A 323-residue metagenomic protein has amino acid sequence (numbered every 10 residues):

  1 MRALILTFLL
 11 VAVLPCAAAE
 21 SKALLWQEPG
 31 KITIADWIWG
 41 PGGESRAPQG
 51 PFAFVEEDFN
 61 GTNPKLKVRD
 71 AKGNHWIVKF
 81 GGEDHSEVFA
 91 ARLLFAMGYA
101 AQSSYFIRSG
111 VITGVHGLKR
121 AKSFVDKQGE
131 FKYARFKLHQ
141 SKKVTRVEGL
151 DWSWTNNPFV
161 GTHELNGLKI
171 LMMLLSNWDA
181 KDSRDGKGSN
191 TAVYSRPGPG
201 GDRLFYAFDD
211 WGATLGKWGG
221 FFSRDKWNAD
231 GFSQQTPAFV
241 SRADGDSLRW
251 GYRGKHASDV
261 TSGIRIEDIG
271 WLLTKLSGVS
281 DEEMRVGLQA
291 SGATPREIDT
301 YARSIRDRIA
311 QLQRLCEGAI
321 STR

Functional and structural regions predicted by a protein language model:
M1-L4: Positively charged n-region of N-terminal signal peptides that target proteins for export
F8-V13, A17-E56, D70, G278-R323: Regulatory N- and C-terminal appendages and interdomain linkers associated with kinase/kinase-like NTP transferase
P41-D151: Conserved ATP-binding subdomain of kinase catalytic cores across diverse folds
N60, G82-S86, F159-N166, V260-I264 (+3 more regions): Extracytoplasmic/periplasmic, Sec-exported soluble proteins
K65, E87, A91, L168-L171 (+3 more regions): Extracytoplasmic/secreted envelope proteins and their assembly/folding machinery, especially bacterial periplasmic
D70-K72, M97-G98, M172-W178, D182 (+2 more regions): Sec/Tat-exported extracytoplasmic proteins
H85-E87, R92, V147-D225: Conserved kinase catalytic-core segment
R196-R323: C-terminal catalytic region of ATP-dependent kinase domains
